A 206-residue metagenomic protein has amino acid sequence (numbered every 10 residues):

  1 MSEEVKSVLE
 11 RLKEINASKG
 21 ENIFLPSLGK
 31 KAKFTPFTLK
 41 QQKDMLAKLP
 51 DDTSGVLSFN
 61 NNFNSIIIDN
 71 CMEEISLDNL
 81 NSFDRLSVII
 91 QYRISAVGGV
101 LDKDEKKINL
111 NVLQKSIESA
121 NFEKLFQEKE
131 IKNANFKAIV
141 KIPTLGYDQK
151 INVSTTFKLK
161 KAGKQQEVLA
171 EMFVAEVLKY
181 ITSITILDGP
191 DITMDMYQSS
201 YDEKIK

Functional and structural regions predicted by a protein language model:
M1-K206: Short, surface-exposed, charged amphipathic helix/loop patches that serve as local interaction elements
